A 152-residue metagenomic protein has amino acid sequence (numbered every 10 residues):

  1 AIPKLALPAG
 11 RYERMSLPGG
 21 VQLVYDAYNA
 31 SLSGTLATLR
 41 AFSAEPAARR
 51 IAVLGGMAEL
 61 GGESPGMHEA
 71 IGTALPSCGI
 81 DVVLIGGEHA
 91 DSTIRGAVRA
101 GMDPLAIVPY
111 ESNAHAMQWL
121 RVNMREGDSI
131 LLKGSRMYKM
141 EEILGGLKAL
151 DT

Functional and structural regions predicted by a protein language model:
A1-T152: ATP-dependent carboxylate-amine ligase
